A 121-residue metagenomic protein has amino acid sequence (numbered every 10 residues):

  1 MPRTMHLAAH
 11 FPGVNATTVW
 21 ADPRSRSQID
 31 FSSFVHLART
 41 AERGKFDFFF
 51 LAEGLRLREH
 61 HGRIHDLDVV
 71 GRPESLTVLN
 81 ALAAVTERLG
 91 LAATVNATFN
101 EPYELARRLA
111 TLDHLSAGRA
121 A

Functional and structural regions predicted by a protein language model:
M1-T86: N-terminal beta1-alpha1-beta2 module of alpha/beta enzyme domains
W20, S32, L91, A106-R108: Residue-level detector of functional hotspots within protein domains
V85-R88, S116-G118: Glycine-enriched alpha-helix->loop->beta-strand junction motifs that scaffold or abut catalytic
L91-F99: Conserved strand-turn element in the central/C-terminal portion of the radical SAM core barrel that lines
F99-A121: Hydrophobic or amphipathic alpha-helical targeting/insertion segments
